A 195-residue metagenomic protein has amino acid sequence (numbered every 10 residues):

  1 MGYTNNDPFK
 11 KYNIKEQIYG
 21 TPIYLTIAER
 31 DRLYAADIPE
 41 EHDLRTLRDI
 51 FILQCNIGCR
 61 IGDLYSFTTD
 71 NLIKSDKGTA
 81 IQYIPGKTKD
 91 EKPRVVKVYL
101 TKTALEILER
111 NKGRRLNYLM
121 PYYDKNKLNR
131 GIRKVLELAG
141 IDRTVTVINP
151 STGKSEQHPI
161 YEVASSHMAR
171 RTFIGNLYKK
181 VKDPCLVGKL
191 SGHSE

Functional and structural regions predicted by a protein language model:
M1, E41-D43, Y123, V163-A164: N-terminal core-binding DNA-recognition domain of tyrosine site-specific recombinases/integrases
T4-I61, Y65, N126: Basic, Lys/Arg- and aromatic-enriched nucleic-acid-binding interface segment
K11-Q17, I23, I27, I57 (+1 more regions): Conserved tyrosine-mediated DNA breakage-rejoining catalytic core shared by Y-recombinases
Y24, K87-K89, K125-L128, S191-E195: Catalytic-site neighborhood detector that most strongly recognizes the C-terminal catalytic loop/helix of tyrosine
A35-E40, D70, E106, I141: Conserved helix-loop functional segments at active or binding sites
P39-E41, R114-Y118, R133-K189: Short, basic (Lys/Arg/His-rich) helix/loop patches that form interaction surfaces in the mid-to-C-terminal regions
T46-L47, D124, L128, S166 (+1 more regions): Hydrophobic (often cysteine-bearing) scaffold residues that line and stabilize catalytic clefts of nucleotide/cofactor
S66-L72, Y178-K180, G188-E195: A short, basic/aromatic helix-end/turn motif that makes direct DNA contacts
